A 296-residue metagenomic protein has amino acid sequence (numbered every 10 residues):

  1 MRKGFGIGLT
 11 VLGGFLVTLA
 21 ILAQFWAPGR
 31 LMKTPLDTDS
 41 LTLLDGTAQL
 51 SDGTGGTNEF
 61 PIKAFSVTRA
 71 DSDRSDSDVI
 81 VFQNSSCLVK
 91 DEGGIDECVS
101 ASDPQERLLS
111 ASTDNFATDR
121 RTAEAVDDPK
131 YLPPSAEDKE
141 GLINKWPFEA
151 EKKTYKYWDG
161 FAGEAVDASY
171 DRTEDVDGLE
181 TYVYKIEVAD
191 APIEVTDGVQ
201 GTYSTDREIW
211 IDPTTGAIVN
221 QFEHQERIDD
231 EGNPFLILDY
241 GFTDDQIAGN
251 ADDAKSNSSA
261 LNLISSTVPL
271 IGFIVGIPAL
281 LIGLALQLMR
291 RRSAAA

Functional and structural regions predicted by a protein language model:
M1-L36: Hydrophobic secretory-pathway targeting helix
R2-G8, F25, A260-A296: Juxtamembrane interface at the cytosolic side of transmembrane helices
L16, A20-Q24, S100-P134, G276 (+1 more regions): Targeting-peptide/extracellular-domain and disordered-appendage signature
Q24-G93, N250-A251, K255-S258: Extracytoplasmic low-complexity, Pro/Thr/Ser/Ala/Gly-rich segments that lie immediately after a secretion/anchoring
D96-E124, D197-Q221: A short, surface-exposed beta-strand/turn
T113-N115, R120-E124, S135-E140, A150-K153 (+2 more regions): Charged, low-complexity helical/coil segments in non-catalytic cytosolic or luminal regions
K130-I228: Membrane-proximal low-complexity regions enriched in glycine and acidic/polar residues
I211-N257: Extended, hydrophilic extramembrane loops/domains of integral membrane proteins
